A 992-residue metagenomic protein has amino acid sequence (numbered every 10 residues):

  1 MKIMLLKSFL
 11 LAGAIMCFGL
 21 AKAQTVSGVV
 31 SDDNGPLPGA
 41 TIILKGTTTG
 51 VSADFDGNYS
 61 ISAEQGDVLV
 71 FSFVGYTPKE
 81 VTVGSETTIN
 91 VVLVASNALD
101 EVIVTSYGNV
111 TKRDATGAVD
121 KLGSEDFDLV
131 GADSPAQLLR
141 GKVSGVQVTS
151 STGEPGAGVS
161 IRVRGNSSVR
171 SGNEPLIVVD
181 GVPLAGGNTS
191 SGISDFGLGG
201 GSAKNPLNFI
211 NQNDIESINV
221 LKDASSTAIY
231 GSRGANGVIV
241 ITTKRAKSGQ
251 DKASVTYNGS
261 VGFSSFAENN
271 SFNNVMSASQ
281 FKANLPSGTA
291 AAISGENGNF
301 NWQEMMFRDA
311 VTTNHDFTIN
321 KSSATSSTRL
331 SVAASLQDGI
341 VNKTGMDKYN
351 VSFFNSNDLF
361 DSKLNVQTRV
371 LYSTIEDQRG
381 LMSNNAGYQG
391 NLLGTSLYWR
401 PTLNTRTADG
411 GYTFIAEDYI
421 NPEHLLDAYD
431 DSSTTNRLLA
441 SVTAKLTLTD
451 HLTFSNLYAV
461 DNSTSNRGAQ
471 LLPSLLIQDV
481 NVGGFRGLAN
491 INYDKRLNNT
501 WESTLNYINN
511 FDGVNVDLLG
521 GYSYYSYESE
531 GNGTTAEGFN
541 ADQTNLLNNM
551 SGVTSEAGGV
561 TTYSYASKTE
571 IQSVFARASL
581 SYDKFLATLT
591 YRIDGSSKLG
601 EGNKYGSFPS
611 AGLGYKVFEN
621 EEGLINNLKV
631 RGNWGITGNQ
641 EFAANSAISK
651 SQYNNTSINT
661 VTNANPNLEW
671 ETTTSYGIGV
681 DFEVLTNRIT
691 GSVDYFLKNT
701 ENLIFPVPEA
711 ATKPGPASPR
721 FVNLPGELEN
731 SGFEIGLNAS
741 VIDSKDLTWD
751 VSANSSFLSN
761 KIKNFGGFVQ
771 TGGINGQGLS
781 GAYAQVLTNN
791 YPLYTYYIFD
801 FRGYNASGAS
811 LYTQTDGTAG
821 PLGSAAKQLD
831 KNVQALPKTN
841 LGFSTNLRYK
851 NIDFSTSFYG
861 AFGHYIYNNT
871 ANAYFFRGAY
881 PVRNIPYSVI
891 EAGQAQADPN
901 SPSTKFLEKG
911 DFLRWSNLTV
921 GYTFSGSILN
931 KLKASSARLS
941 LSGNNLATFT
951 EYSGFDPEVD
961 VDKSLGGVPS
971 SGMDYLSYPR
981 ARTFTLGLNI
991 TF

Functional and structural regions predicted by a protein language model:
M1-G13, C17-F353, D358-Q367, L439 (+8 more regions): Short, small/polar-rich motifs associated with maturation and membrane association, primarily at protein termini
N173-E174, V179, S248-G298, I340-N342 (+11 more regions): Surface-exposed loop/interface segments of Gram-negative outer-membrane beta-barrel transport/assembly proteins
S194-G197, A440-L446, Y458-N462, F682-V684: Alpha-helical support elements that line or immediately flank enzyme active sites and cofactor-binding pockets
T243, F317-K321, F353-N357, A440-L446 (+11 more regions): Residues on the lipid-exposed face of transmembrane beta-strands in outer-membrane beta-barrel proteins
G259, V332-D338, A587-S596, G632-W634: Transmembrane beta-strand segments that form the barrel wall of outer-membrane beta-barrel proteins
M346-D358, K604-G612, S936-A947: Short secondary-structure subsegments characteristic of cysteine-rich extracellular domains
A835-I866: Glycine-rich, aromatic-lined ligand/substrate-binding cores of catalytic and carbohydrate-binding domains
L918-F949: C-terminal structured "cap/appendage" subdomains that terminate the fold
